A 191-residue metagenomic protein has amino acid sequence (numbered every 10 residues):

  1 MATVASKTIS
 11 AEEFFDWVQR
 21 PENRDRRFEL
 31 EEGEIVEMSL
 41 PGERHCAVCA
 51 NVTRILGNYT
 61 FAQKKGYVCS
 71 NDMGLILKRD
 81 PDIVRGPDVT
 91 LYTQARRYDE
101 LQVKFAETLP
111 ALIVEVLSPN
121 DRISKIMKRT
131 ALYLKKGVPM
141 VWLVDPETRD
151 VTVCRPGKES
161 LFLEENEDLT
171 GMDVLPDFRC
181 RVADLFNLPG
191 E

Functional and structural regions predicted by a protein language model:
M1-E191: Gly/Pro/Ser/Thr-rich low-complexity, intrinsically disordered segments predominantly at protein N-termini
